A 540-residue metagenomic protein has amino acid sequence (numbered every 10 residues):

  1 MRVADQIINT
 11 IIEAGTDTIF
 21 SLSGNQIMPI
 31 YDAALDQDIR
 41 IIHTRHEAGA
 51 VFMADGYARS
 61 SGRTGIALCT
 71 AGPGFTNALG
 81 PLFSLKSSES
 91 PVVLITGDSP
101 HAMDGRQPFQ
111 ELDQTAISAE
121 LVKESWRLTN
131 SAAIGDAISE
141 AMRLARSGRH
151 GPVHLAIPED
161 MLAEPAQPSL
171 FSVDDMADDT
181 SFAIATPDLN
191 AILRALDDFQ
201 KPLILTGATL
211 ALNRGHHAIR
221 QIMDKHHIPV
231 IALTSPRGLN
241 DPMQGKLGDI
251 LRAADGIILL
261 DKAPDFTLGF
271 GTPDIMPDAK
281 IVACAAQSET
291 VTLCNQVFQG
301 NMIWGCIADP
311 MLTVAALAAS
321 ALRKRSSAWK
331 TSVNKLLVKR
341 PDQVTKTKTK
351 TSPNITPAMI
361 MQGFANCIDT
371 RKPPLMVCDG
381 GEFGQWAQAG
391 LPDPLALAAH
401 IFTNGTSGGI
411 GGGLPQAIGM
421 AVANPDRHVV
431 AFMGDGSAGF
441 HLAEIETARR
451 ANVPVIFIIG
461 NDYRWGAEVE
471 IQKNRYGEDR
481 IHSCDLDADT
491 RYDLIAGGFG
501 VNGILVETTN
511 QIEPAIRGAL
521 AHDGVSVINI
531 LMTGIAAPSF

Functional and structural regions predicted by a protein language model:
M1-A321, P454-F457, I495, R517: N-terminal alpha/beta PP-like core and its mobile active-site loop of ThDP/TPP-dependent enzymes
V3, A132, S169, D278 (+3 more regions): Phosphate/pyrophosphate-binding active-site segments
A4, I12, L22-L35, K335-P415 (+1 more regions): Active-site diphosphate/adenylate-binding microenvironment
T64, Q200-P202, L375, H400 (+1 more regions): Residues that mark the start of a beta-strand
I95, M103-Q110, V314-A315, Q385-F540: Thiamine diphosphate
S147, D369, P373, R449-P454: Basic phosphate/pyrophosphate-binding loop/patch that engages nucleotide-derived ligands
A156-M161, G381-F383, T533: A glycine-rich phosphate-binding loop feature that marks nucleotide/adenosyl-phosphate handling sites
L259, A283, V377, F432-M433: Generic enzyme active-site microenvironment
